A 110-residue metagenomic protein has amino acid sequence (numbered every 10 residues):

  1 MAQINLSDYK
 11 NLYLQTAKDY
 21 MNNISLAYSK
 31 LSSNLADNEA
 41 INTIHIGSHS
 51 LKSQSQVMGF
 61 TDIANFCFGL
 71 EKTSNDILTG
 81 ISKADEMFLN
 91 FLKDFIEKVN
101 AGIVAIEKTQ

Functional and structural regions predicted by a protein language model:
A2-Q110: N-terminal assembly/transducer modules of large multi-domain enzymes, emphasizing dimerization/partner-binding
